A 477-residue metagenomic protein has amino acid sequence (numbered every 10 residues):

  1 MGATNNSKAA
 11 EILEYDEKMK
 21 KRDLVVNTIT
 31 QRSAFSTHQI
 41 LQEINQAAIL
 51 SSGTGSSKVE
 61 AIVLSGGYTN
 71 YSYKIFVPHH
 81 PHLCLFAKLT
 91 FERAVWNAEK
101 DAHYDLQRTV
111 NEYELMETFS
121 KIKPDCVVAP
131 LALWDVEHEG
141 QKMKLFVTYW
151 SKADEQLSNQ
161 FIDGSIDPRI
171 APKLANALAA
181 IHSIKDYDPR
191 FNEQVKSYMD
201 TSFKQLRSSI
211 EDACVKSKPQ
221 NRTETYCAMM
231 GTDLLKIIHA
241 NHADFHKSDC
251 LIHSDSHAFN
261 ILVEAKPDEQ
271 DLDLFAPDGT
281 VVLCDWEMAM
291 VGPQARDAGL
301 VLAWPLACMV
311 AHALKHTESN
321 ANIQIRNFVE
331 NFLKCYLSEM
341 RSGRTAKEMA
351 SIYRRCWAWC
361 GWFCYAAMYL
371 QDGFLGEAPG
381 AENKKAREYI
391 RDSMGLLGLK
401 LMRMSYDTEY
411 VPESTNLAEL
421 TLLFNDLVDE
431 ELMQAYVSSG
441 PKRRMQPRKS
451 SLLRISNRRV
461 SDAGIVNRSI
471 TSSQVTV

Functional and structural regions predicted by a protein language model:
G2-M143, E264-V281, F424-V460, G464-I470: Conserved NTP-binding catalytic cores of kinases and kinase-like/nucleotidyltransferase enzymes across multiple kinase
A9-I12, G343-K347, G361-V477: ATP/Mg2+ or Mg2+-diphosphate-binding catalytic cores that bind nucleotide phosphates or diphosphates via glycine-rich
D16-K18, I29-R32, S183-D186, R190-N241 (+3 more regions): Active-site catalytic-loop/activation-segment of kinase and kinase-like phosphoryl-transfer enzymes
E114, K266, A295-R344, W359-E382 (+1 more regions): Active-site activation/catalytic loop segments of kinase-like enzymes and analogous catalytic loops in related
L133-A171: Conserved structural core of kinase catalytic domains
Q156-V195, N241: Conserved kinase catalytic-core helix
L251-H253, A258: Catalytic-loop of the protein kinase fold
N260-W304: Catalytic activation segment of kinase domains across protein kinase-like and atypical kinase folds
